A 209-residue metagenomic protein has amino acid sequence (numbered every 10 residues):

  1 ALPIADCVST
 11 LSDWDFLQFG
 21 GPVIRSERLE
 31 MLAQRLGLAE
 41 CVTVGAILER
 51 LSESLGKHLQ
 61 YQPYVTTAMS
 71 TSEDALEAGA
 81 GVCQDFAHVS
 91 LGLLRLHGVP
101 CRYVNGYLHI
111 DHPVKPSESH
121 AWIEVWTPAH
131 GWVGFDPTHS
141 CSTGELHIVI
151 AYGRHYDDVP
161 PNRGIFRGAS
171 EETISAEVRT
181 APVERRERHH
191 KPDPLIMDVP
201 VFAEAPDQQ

Functional and structural regions predicted by a protein language model:
A1-L2: Intrinsically disordered, low-complexity N-terminal segments that are enriched in acidic
C7-G81, V89, Y156, G168-R186: Secondary-structure boundary elements
E53, D85-S170: Hydrophobic/aromatic-rich core segments of domains that either
E184-Q209: Alpha-helical and coiled-coil interaction segments, frequently adjacent to or embedded within charge-biased
